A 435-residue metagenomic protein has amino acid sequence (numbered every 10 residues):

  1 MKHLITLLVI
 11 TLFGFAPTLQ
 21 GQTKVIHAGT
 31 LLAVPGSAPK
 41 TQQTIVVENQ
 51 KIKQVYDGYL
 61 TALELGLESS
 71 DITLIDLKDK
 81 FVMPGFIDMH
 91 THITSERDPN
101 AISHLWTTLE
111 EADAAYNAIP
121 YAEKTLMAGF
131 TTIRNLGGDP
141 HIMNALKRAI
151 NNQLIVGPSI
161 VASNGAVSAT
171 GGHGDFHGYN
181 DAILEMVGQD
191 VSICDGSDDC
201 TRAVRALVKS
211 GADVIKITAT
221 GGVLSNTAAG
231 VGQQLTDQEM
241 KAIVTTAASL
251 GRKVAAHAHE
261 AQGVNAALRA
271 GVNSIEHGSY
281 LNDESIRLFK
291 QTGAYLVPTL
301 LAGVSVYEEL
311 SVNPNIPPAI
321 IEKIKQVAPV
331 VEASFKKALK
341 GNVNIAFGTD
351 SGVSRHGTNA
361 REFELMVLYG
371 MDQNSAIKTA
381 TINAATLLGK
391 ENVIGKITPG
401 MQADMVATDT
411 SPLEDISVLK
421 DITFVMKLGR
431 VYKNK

Functional and structural regions predicted by a protein language model:
L31, G36-M83: Histidine-rich, glycine-flanked metal-binding segment
Q43, A380-I382, T386, P399-K435: C-terminal cap of metal-dependent C-N hydrolases
K80-L154, T170-G174, Q238, Q262 (+1 more regions): Metal-associated gating/positioning segment near the N- to mid-region
T94-A114, G171-G188, V223-T236, Y295-A328: Active-site gating loops and adjacent loop-to-helix segments of metal-dependent hydrolytic enzymes
R97-N100, H173, S225-T227, V264-A270 (+5 more regions): Histidine/acidic-residue-rich catalytic or RNA/ligand-binding cores of hydrolases and nuclease-related proteins
L105-W106, S249, P318-A319, K325-S411: His/Asp/Glu-enriched, well-ordered alpha-helical/loop segment that forms or immediately abuts the divalent-metal
N117-M143, G157-A166, A212-S225, K253 (+2 more regions): Divalent metal-dependent hydrolysis catalytic cores, especially in the metallo-beta-lactamase
A145, D199-L296, K325-I345: Histidine/acidic residue-rich metal-binding segments in metalloenzymes
